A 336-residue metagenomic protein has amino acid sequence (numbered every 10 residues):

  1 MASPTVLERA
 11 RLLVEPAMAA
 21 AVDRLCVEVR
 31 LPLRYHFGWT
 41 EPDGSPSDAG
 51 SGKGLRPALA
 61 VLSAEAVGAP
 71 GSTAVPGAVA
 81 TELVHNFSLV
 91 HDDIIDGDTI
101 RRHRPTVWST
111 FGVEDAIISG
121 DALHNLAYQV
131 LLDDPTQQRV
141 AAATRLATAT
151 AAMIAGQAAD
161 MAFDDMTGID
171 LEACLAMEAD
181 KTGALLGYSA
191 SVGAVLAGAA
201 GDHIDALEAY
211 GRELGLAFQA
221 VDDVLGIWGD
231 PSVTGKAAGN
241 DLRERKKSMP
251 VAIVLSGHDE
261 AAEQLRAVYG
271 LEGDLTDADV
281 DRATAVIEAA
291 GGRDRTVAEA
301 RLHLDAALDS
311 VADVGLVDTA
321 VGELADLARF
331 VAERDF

Functional and structural regions predicted by a protein language model:
M1-V84, V90, I94-S109, A158-F163 (+5 more regions): Conserved N-terminal diphosphate/IPP-binding helix and adjacent helical/loop segment of trans-prenyltransferase domains
A19, A60, Y128, S191 (+4 more regions): Amphipathic alpha-helical segments within well-ordered protein domains
F37, E41, E260, A283-F336: C-terminal charged capping/lid subdomain of soluble metabolic enzymes
D48, R101-L123, T167-T182, D205-A209 (+2 more regions): Divalent-cation-assisted or electrostatically stabilized phosphate/pyrophosphate-binding catalytic cores
P57-A60, A74-D98, T144, A149-I154 (+5 more regions): Active-site alpha-helical segments that house and flank conserved acidic catalytic motifs for diphosphate chemistry
A66, P70, V130-R145, D160-M177 (+3 more regions): Inter-helical turn/loop segments and adjacent helix faces that build the functional surface of alpha-helical bundle
E114, I118, A149, M153-Q157: Mid-bilayer segments of alpha-helical transmembrane spans in multi-pass integral membrane proteins that mediate
L123-D133, L186-G193, G211, L304 (+2 more regions): Histidine- and acidic-residue-rich, metal-dependent catalytic cores
